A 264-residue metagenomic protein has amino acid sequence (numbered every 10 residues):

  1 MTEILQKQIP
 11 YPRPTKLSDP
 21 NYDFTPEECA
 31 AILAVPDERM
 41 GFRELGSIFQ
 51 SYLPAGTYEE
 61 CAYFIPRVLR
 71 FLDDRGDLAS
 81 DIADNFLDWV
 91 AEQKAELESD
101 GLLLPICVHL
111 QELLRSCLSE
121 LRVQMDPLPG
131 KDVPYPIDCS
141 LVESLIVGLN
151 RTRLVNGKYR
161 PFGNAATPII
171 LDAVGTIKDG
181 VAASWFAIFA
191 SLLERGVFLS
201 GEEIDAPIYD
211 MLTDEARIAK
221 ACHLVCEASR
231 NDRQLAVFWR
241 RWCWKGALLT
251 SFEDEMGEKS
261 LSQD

Functional and structural regions predicted by a protein language model:
M1-N85: N-terminal domain-start signal
M1-Q8, A219-D264: Eukaryotic acidic, Ser/Thr-rich intrinsically disordered low-complexity regions
K7, Y11, S18, E27 (+6 more regions): Intrinsic disorder/low-complexity signal
P36, R151-K158, D214-K220, C226-D232: Alpha-helix initiation/capping motif
F49, L53-T57, C61-T213: Eukaryote-skewed repeat-based solenoidal scaffolds used as protein-protein interaction platforms, primarily
